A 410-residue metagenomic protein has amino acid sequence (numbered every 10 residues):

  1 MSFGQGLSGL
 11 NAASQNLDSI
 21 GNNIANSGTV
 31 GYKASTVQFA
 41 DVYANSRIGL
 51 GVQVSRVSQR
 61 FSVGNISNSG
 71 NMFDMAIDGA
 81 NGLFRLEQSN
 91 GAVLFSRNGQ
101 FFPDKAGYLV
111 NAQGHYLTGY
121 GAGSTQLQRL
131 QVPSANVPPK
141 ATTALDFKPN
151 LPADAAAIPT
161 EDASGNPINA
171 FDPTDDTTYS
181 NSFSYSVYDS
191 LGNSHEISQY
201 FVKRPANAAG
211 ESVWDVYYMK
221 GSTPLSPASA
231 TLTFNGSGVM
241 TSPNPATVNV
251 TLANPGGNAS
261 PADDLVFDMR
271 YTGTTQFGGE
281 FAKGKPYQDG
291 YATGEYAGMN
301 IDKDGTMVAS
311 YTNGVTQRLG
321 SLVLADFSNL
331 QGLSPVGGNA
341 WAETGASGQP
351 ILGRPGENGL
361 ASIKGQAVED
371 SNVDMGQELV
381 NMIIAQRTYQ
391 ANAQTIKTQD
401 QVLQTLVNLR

Functional and structural regions predicted by a protein language model:
M1-S27, Y32-S35: N-terminal intrinsically disordered, low-complexity, charge/repeat-rich segments that act as generic
L10-A13, L17, M375, M382 (+1 more regions): Amphipathic alpha-helical coiled-coil segments
N22, N26, V30-N372, L379-N381 (+1 more regions): Small/polar low-complexity and glycine-rich loop motifs
N392: Acidic/polar, glycine-anchored loop/turn motif associated with catalytic or activation segments that engage anionic
T395-L403: Short segments within alpha-helical structural elements
V402-R410: Structured functional modules or segments
